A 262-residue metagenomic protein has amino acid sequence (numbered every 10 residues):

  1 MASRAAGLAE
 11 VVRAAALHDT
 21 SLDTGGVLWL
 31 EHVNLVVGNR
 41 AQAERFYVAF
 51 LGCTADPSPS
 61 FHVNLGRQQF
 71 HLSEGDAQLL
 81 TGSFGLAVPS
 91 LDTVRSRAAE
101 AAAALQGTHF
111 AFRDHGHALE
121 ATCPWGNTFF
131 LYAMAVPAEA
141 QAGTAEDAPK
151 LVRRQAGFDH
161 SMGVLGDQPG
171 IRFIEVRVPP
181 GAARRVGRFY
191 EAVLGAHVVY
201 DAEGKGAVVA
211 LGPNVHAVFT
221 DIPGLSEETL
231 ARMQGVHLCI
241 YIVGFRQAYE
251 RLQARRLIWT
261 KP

Functional and structural regions predicted by a protein language model:
R4-G26, H32, D56-P57, A99-V176 (+3 more regions): Vicinal oxygen chelate
T20-T24, H71-A77, H160-G166, F219-L230: Short, flexible, solvent-exposed loop/turn segments with mixed acidic/basic and small polar residues
D23-H71, V176-P223, A254: Core segments of cupin and vicinal oxygen chelate
L28-G38, H62-Q69, S73-A101, H117-T122 (+3 more regions): Vicinal oxygen chelate
